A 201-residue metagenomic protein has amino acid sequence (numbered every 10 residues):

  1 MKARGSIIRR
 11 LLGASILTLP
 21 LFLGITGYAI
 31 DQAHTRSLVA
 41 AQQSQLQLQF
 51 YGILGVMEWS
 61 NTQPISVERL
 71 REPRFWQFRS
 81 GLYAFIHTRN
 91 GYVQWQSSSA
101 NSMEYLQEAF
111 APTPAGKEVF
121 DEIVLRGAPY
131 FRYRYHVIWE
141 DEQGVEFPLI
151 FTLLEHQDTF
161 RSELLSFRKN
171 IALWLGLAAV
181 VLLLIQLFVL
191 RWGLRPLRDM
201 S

Functional and structural regions predicted by a protein language model:
I8-I30: Extreme N-terminal signal-anchor transmembrane helix of membrane signaling/transducer proteins, especially in bacteria
R9-G13, L17, L165-L177, I185: Internal alpha-helical transmembrane segments of multi-pass membrane proteins, especially GPCRs
L23-L48: N-terminal membrane-insertion alpha helix
G27-T35, W174, A178-R195: Cytosolic-side ends of inner-membrane transmembrane helices, especially those that anchor bacterial signal-transduction
Q43-W59: Short extracytoplasmic/periplasmic juxtamembrane "stem" segments immediately C-terminal to an N-terminal membrane anchor
Y51, G55-V56, P64-G127: Extracytoplasmic ligand-binding sensor domains of the Cache superfamily
L54, W192-S201: Membrane-proximal alpha-helical signal-transduction linkers
A100-A172: Extracytoplasmic
